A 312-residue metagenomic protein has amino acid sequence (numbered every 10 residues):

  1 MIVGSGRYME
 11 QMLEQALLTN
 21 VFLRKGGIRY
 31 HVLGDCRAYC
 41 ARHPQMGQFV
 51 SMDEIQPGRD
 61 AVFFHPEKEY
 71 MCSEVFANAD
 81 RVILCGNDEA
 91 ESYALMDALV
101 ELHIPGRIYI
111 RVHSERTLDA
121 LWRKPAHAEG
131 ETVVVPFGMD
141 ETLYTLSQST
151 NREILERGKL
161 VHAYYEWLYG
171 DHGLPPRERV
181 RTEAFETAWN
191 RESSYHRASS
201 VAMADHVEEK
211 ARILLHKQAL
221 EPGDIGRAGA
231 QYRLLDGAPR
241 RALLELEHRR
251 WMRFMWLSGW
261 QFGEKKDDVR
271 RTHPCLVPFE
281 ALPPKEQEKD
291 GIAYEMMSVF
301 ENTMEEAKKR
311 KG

Functional and structural regions predicted by a protein language model:
M1-V180, F185-E245, K308: Cytosolic regulatory regions of ion transport systems
H196, M203, E286, D290-A293: Extended amphipathic alpha-helical segments
E208, D290-E305: C-terminal substrate/ligand-recognition segments
G226-P284, K289: Amphipathic protein-protein interaction modules
K311-G312: Long, low-complexity, intrinsically disordered segments
